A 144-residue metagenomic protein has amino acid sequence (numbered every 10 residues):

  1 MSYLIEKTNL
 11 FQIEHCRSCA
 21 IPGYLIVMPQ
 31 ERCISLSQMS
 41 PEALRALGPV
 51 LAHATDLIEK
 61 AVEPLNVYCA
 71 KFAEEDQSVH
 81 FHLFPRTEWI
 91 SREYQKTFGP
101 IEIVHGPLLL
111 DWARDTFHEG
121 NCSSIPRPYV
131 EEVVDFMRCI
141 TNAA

Functional and structural regions predicted by a protein language model:
M1-A144: HIT superfamily nucleotide-processing domains
